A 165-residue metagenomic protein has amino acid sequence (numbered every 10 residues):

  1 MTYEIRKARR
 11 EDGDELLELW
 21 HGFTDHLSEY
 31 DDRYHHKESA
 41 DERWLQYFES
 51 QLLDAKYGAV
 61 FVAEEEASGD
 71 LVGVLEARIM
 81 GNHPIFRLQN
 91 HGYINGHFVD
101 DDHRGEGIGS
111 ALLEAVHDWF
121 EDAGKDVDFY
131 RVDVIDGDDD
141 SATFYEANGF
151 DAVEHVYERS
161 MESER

Functional and structural regions predicted by a protein language model:
M1-D14, G22, E29, S163-R165: Conserved N-terminal entry element of GNAT/NAT acetyltransferase domains
E4, H21-E49: Conserved GNAT-fold acetyl-CoA-binding loop/helix
R43-V62: A short helix-loop-beta-strand connector motif used in the catalytic cores of GNAT acetyltransferases and, in some
V60-E64, G69-I79, Y93, F98: Conserved beta-strand in the GNAT
R78, R87-D101, H155-E158: Conserved acetyl-CoA binding element of GNAT-fold acetyltransferases
D100, A111-D128, D151: Conserved acyl-CoA
R104, A115-V116, D126-S141, E158-S160: Conserved beta-strand-loop-alpha-helix junction that forms the acyl-donor binding cleft
F144-Y145: Conserved active-site tyrosine of GNAT-family acetyltransferases
